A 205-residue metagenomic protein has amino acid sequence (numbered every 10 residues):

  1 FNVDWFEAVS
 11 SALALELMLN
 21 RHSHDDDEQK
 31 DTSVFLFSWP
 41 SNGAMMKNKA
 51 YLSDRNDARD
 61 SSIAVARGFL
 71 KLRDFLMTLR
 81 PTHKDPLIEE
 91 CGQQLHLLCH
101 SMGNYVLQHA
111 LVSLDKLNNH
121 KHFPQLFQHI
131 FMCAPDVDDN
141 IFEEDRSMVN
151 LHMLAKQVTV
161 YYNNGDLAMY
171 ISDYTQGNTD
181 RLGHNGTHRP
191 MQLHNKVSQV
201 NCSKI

Functional and structural regions predicted by a protein language model:
F1, S101, H109, A134: Short catalytic micro-motifs in class I SAM-dependent methyltransferases
N2-A8, H22: Short substrate-entry loop that stabilizes the transition state in hydrolases
V3, N104, V137: Active-site micro-motifs of SAM-dependent methyltransferase domains
V9, L13, L17, D27-Q93 (+1 more regions): Lipolytic serine-hydrolase domain surface
V65, C99-G103, L107: Gly/Ala-rich beta-loop-alpha elbow adjacent to hydrolase catalytic centers
H96, H100-S101, F131: Residue in the alpha/beta-hydrolase core beta-strand immediately N-terminal to the catalytic nucleophile
